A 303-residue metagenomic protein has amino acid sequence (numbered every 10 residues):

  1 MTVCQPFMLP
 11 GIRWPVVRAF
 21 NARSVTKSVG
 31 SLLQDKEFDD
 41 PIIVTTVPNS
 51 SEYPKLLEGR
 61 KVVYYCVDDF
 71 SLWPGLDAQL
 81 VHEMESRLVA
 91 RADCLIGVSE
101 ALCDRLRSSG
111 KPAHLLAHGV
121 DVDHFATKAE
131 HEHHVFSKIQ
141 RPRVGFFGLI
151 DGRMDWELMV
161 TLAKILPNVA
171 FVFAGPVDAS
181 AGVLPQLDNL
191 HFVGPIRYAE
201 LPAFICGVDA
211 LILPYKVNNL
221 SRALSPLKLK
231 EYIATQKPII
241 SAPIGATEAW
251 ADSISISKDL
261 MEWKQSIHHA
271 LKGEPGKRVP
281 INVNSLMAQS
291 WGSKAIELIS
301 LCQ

Functional and structural regions predicted by a protein language model:
G30-S31, F38, D77-L95: Membrane-proximal helix-turn-helix segments that form the acceptor-binding/catalytic region of lipid-linked
L72-A78, R107, V120-S137: Acidic anion/phosphate-binding donor-loop and adjacent secondary structure in glycosyltransferase catalytic cores
A101, L116-K128, V208: Carbohydrate-associated surface elements
F136-M154, M159-A163, F171-V172, M287: Conserved donor-binding/catalytic core segment of Leloir-type glycosyltransferases
S180-P202: Nucleotide-activated donor-binding/catalytic signature segment of Leloir-type glycosyltransferases, i.e., the conserved
A199-F204, L211-A234, I240-A251: Nucleotide-sugar-dependent
E248-H269: Change "using UDP/GDP/dTDP sugars" to "using nucleotide sugars
E274-C302: A charged, aromatic-enriched C-terminal amphipathic alpha-helix characteristic of glycosyltransferases across folds
